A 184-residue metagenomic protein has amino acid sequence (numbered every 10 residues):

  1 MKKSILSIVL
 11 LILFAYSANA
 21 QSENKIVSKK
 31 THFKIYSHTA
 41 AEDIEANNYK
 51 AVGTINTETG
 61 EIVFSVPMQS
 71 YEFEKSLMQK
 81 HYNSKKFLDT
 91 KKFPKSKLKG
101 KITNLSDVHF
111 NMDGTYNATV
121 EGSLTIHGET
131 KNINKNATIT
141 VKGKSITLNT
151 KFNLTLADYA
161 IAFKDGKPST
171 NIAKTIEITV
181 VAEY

Functional and structural regions predicted by a protein language model:
M1-K25: Bacterial Sec-dependent N-terminal signal peptides
Q21-Y184: Low-complexity, acidic/polar, glycine-enriched regions of mature
